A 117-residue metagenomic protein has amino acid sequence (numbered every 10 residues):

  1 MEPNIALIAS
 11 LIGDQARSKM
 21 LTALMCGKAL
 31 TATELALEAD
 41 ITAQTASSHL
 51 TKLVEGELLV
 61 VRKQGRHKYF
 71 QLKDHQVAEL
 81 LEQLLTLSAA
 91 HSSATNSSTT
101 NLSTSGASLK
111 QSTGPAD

Functional and structural regions predicted by a protein language model:
P3, C26, Y69-L109: Conserved segment of winged-helix/HTH DNA-binding domains
P3-T42, K68-K73: N-terminal helix-turn-helix DNA-binding core of bacterial DNA-binding proteins
L37, V54-E55: Alpha-helical residues within the helix-turn-helix
Q44, T51: Key DNA-contact positions within bacterial/archaeal DNA-binding proteins
H49, Q64-R66: N-terminal functional module detector in eukaryotic proteins
E55-Q64, Q71: Beta-hairpin "wing" of winged helix-turn-helix
A107-D117: Terminal, regulation- and interaction-focused segments at domain boundaries
